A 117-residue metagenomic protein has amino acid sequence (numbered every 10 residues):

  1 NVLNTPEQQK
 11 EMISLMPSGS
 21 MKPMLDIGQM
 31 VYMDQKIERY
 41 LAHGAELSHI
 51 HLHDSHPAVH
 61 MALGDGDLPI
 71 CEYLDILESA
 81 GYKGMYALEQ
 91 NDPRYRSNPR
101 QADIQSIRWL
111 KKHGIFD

Functional and structural regions predicted by a protein language model:
L3-D117: Histidine-acidic metal/acid-base catalytic patches
